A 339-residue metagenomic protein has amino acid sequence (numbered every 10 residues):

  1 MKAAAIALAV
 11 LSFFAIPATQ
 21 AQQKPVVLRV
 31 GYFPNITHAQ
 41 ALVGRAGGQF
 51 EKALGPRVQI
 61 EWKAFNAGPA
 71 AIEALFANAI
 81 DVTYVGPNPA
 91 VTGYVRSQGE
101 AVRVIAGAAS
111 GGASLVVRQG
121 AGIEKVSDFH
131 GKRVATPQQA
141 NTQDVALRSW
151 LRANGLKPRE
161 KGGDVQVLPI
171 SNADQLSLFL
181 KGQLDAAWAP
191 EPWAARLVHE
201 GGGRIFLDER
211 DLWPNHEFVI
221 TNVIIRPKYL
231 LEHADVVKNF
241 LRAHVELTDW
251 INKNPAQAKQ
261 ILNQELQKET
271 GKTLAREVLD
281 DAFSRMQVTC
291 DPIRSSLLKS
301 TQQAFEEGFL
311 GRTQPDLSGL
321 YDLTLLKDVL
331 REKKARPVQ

Functional and structural regions predicted by a protein language model:
A5-A15: Bacterial N-terminal signal peptides
I16-A21: Sec/Tat signal peptide C-region and signal peptidase I cleavage site
Q22-P169, K181, D185-E191, F206-L207: Short, glycine-/small- and polar/acidic-enriched structural segments that line small-molecule recognition paths
G48-V58, D211-P214, F283-P292: Short, solvent-exposed loop/beta-turn-alpha elements that line the ligand-binding surface or hinge of extracytoplasmic
N66-P69, Y84, P137-V145, A173 (+4 more regions): Soluble non-cytosolic domains of exported or imported proteins
P87, Q98, A121, K161-D164 (+1 more regions): Pocket-lining segment of extracytoplasmic ligand-binding domains
L231-R312: Secondary-structure end/capping motifs
Q302-Q339: Conserved C-terminal helix/tail region of periplasmic/extracytoplasmic solute-binding proteins
